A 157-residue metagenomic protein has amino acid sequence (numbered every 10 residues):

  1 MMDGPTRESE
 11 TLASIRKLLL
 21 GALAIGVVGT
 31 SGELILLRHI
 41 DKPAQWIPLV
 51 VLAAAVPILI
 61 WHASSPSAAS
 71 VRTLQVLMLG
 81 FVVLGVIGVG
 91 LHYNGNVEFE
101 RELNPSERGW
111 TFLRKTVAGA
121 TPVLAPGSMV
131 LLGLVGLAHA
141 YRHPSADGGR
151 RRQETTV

Functional and structural regions predicted by a protein language model:
M2-A24: Cytosolic juxtamembrane helix and N-cap/initiation of the first transmembrane helix
S14-G21, A68-V83: Interfacial segments of alpha-helical transmembrane regions
I15-K17, L34-A55: Transmembrane alpha-helix entry/boundary detector in multi-pass membrane proteins
D41-V51, L74, P105-R108, F112: Non-cytosolic membrane-interface motifs at loop->transmembrane helix junctions
A53-V71: Canonical alpha-helical transmembrane segments
V83-E100: C-terminal TM-helix exit segments that contain a strictly Trp-centered aromatic cap at the helix terminus
L103-S145: Alpha-helical membrane-associated segments of multi-pass integral membrane proteins
A146-V157: Short, highly charged, low-complexity non-transmembrane loops/tails of multi-pass membrane proteins
